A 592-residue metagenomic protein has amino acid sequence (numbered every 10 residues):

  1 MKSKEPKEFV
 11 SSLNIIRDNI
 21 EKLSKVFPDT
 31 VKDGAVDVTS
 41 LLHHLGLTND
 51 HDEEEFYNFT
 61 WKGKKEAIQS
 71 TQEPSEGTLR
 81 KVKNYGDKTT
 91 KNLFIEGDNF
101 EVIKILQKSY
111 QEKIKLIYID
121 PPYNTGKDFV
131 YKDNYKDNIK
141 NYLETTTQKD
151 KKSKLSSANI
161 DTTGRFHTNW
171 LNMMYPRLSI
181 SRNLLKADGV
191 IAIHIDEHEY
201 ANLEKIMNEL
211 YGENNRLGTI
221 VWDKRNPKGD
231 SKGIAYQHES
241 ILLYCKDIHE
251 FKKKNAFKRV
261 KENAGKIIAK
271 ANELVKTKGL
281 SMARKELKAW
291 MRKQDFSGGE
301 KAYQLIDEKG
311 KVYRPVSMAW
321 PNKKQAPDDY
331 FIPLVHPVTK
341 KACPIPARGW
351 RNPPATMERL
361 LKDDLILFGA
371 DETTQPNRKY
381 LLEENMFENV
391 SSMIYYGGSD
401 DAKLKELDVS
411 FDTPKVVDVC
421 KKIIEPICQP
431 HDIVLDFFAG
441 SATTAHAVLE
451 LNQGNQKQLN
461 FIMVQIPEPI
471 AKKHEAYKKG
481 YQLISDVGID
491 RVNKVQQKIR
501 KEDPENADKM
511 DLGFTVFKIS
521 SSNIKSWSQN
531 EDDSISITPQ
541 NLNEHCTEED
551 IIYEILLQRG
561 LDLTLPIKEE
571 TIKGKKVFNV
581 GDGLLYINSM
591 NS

Functional and structural regions predicted by a protein language model:
M1-Y118, Y123-P176: DnaQ-like (DEDDh/DEDDy) 3′-5′ exonuclease domain used for proofreading and 3′-end trimming on nucleic acids
W61, D133-N141, L171, H198-Y200 (+1 more regions): Conserved S-adenosyl-L-methionine
I105, S109-Y110, Y118, K276-A402 (+3 more regions): Segments forming glycine/polar-rich beta-alpha architectures that bind adenosine-containing cofactors
L106, G126-K136, L203-K205, S231 (+3 more regions): Short, solvent-exposed loop/turn and secondary-structure capping segments
E112-V130, M207, V434-V448, L556: Conserved proline-anchored active-site loop of SAM-dependent methyltransferases that bridges a beta-strand
D150, S157-I220, I462, Q482-P504 (+1 more regions): Conserved Class I SAM-dependent methyltransferase catalytic core
K228-K301, K525-S526, E531-D533: Flexible, glycine-/basic-rich loop-and-beta segments that form/coincide with the SAM-dependent methyltransferase
E450-S592: PRPP-dependent phosphoribosyltransferase catalytic core
